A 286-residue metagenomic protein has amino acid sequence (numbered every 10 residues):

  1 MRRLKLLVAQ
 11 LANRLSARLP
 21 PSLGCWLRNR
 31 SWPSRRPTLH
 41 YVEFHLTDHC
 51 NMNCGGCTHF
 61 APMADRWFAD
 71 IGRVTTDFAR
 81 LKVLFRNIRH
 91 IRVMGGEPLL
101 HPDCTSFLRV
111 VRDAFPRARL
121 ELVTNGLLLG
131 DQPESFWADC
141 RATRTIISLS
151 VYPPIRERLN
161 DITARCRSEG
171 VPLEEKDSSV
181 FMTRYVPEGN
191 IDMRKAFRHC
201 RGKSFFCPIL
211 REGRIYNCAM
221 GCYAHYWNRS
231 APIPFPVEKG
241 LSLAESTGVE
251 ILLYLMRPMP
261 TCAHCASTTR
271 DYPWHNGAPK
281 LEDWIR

Functional and structural regions predicted by a protein language model:
R2-L122, L129-Q132: Conserved alpha-helical substructure of the radical SAM core
P20-L39, E174-P187, C222-G248: Short, charged low-complexity linear segments at domain edges
L39-Y41, R144, F197, M259: Extracellular structured ligand-interaction cores
A69-R73, D103, R158, D192 (+1 more regions): Soluble or luminal CAZymes and related metallo-dependent hydrolases
V83-R86, C140-A142, M256: Flexible, charged surface loops at secondary-structure boundaries
L100-G221, Y226: Conserved AdoMet/S-adenosylmethionine-binding subsite of the radical SAM
P187-R286: Accessory C-terminal segments flanking Radical SAM cores
